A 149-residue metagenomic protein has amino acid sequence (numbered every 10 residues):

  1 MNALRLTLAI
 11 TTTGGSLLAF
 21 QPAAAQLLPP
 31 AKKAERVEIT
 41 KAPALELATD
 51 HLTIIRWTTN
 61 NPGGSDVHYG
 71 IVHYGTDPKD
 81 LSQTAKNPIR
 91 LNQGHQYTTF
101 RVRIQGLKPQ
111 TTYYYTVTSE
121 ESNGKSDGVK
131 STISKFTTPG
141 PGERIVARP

Functional and structural regions predicted by a protein language model:
M1-A9: Bacterial N-terminal signal peptides that target proteins for export
A9-S16: Bacterial N-terminal signal peptides
A19, A23-A25: Boundary at the C-terminal end of the N-terminal hydrophobic targeting segment
Q26-P149: Short, surface-exposed linear motifs at loops/turns and structural transition points
